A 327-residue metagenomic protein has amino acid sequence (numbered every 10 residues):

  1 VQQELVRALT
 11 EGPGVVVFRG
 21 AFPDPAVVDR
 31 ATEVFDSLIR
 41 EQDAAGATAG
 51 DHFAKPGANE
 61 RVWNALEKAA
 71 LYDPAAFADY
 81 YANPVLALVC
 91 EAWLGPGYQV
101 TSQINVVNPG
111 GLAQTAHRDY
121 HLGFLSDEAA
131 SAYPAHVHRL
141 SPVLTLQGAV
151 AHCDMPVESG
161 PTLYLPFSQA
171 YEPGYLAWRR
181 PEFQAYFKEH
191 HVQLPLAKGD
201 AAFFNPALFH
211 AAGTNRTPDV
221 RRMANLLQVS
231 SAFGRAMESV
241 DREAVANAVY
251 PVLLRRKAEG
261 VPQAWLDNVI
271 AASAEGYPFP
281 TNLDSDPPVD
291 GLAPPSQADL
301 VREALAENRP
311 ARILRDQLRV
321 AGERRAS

Functional and structural regions predicted by a protein language model:
V1-E11, L266-V269, A274-P280, P287-S327: Fe(II)/2-oxoglutarate
V1-V15, R19-D127: Non-heme Fe(II)-dependent double-stranded beta-helix
D24-A26, N108-P109, P156-E158, Y171-E172 (+2 more regions): Flexible loop/turn segments at secondary-structure boundaries
D29, Y175-L176, T214-R216, R235-D241 (+2 more regions): Short conserved micro-motifs at the rims of enzyme active sites and ligand-binding pockets
L88-V89, Q114-T115, L122-Y186, H191 (+1 more regions): Catalytic core of non-heme Fe(II) oxygenases with the double-stranded beta-helix
Q103-I104, G148-V150, L227-V229: A structural signal for short, well-ordered beta-strand segments
A177-V252: Catalytic core of Fe(II)/2-oxoglutarate
R222, V229-T281, R324-R325: Charged, cofactor-coupling segments
